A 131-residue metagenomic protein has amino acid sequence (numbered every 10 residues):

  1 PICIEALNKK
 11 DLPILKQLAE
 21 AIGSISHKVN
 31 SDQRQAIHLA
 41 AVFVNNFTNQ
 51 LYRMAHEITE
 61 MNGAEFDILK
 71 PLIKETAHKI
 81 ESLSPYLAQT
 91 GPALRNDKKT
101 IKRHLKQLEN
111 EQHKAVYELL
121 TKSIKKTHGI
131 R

Functional and structural regions predicted by a protein language model:
P1-A40, V44-E81: Internal alpha-helical scaffold of NAD(P)-dependent oxidoreductase catalytic cores
E60, I73-R131: Interdomain hinge/lid region at the active-site interface of Rossmann-like NAD(P)-dependent oxidoreductases
